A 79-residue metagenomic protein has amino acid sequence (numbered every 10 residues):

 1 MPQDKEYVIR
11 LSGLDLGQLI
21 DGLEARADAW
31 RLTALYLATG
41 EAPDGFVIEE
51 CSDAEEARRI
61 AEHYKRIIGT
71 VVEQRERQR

Functional and structural regions predicted by a protein language model:
M1-R79: Positively charged, low-complexity terminal tracts and the immediately adjacent first secondary-structure elements
